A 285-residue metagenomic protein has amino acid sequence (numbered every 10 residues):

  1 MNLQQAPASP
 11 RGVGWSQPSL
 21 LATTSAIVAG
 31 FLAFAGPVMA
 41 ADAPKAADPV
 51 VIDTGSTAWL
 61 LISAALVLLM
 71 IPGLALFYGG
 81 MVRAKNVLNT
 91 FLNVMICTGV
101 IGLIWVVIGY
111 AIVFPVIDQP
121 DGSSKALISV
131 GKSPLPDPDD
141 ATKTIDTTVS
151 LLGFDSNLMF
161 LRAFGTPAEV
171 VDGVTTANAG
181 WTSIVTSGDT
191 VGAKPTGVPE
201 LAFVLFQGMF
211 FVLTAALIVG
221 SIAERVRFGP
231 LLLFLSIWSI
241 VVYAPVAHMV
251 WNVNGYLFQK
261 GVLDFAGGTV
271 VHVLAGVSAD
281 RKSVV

Functional and structural regions predicted by a protein language model:
N2-V285: Hydrophobic alpha-helical transmembrane bundles of multi-pass membrane proteins
